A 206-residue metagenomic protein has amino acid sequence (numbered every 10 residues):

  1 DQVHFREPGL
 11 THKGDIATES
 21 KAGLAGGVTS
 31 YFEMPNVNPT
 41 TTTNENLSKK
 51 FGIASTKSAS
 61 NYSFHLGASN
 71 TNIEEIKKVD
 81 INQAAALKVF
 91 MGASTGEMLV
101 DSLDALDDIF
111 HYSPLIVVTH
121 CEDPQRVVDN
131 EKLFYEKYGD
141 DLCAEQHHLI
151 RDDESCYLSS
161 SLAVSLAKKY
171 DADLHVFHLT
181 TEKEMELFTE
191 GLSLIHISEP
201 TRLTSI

Functional and structural regions predicted by a protein language model:
D1-G9, V118-E122, L179: Histidine-centered catalytic micro-motifs
D1-K57: Metal-associated gating/positioning segment near the N- to mid-region
Q2, G23, G27, Y62 (+4 more regions): Divalent metal-coordination and catalytic microenvironments
E19, K50, L106-I109, A163 (+2 more regions): Aromatic/hydrophobic pocket-lining residues that form π-stacking "cages" and hydrophobic walls in ligand
G26, S58, Y112-S113, Y170 (+1 more regions): Helix C-cap/helix->beta junction micro-motif
E33, S63-L66, D173-H178: Short catalytic-loop micro-motif centered on adjacent basic/acidic residues
V37-E45, I53-S165, K183: Histidine/acidic-residue-rich, glycine-tolerant segments that coordinate divalent metal ions
I195-E199, L203-I206: Single conserved hydrophobic/aromatic residue that forms the stacking wall/gate of nucleotide- or nucleobase-binding
